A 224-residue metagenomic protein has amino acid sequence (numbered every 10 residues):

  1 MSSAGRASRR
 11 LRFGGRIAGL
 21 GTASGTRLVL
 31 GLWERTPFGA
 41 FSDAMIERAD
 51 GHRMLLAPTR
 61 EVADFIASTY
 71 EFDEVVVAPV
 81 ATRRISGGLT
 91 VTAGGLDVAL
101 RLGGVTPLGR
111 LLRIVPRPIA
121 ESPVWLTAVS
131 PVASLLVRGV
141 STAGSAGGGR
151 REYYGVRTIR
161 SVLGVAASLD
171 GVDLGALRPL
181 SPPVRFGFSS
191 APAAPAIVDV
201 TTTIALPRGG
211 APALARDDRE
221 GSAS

Functional and structural regions predicted by a protein language model:
S2-H52: N-terminal ordered "arm"
L28-L32, R53-E61, V98-V105: Short amphipathic beta-strand/extended segments with alternating polar/hydrophobic composition
A40-V80: Acidic, aromatic-enriched beta-alpha/helix-loop junctions
D43, E47-D50, D64, D73 (+4 more regions): Acidic-enriched, low-complexity/disordered segments with a strong bias for Aspartate over Glutamate
A81-G87: Short, ordered beta-strand-loop transition motifs
G87-G94, L100: Generic recognition of long tandem-repeat/solenoid scaffolds
G103-S224: A eukaryote-biased signal for long
